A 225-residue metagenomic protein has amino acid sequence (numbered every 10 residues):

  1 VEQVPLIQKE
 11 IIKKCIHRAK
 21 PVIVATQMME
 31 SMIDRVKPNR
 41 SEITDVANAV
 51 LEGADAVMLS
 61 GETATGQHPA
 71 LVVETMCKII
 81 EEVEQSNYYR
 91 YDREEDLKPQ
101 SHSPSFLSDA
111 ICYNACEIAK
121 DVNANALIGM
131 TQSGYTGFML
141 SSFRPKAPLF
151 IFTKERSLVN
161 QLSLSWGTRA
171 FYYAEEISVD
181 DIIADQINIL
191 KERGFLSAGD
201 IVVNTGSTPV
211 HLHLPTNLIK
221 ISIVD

Functional and structural regions predicted by a protein language model:
Q8, T63-Q85, L218-I221: C-terminal helical cap(s) of enzyme catalytic domains, especially alpha/beta-barrels
H17, C77-A115: Long, charged amphipathic helices and adjacent flexible linkers at domain junctions
H17-R35, N123-A124, R144-L149: Short beta-strand/loop segments at the ligand-binding rim of alpha/beta enzyme cores
P21-I23, M32-A54: Flexible glycine/proline-rich, aromatic-decorated loop/lid segments
T26-K37, D55, G61-T65, E95 (+4 more regions): Short, ordered loop/turn segments at secondary-structure junctions
D45-P69: Glycine-rich phosphate-binding active-site loops on the catalytic face of alpha/beta enzymes
T136-F138, R144-D181: Nucleotide-binding motor/catalytic cores of P-loop/tubulin-like NTPases across gene-expression machines
I189, S197-T205, P209, T216-S222: C-terminal binding/interaction regions
